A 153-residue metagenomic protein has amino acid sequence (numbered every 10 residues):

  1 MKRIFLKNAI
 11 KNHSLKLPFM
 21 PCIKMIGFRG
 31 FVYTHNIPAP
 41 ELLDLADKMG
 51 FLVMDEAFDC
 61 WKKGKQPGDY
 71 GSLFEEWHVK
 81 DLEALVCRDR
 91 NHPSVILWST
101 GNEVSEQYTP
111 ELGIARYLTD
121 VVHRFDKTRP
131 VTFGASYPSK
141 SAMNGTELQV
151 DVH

Functional and structural regions predicted by a protein language model:
M1-R116, V131-T132: Active-site-adjacent substrate/metal-binding segments within catalytic domains of carbohydrate-active enzymes
G113-H153: Extracellular glycoside hydrolase catalytic/binding regions
